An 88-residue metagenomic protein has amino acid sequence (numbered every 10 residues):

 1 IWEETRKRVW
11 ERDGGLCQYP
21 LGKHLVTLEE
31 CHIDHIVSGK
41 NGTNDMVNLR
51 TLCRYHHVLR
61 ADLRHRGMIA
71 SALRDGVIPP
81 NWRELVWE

Functional and structural regions predicted by a protein language model:
I1-H32, C53-Y55: Short cysteine-rich loop/turn motifs with clustered Cys
I1-W2, H24, G39, E84-E88: Proteins with a high burden of low-complexity, intrinsically disordered sequence enriched in S/T/G/P/A and R, requiring
R8, L16, N41, D62-L63 (+1 more regions): A generic structural signal for solvent-exposed, polar alpha-helical segments
W10, R54, R64, M68-A70 (+2 more regions): General helical structural elements
L21-T51, D62-S71: Histidine-centered nuclease catalytic patch
N48-L59, I78-E88: Short Fe-S-cluster ligation motifs
